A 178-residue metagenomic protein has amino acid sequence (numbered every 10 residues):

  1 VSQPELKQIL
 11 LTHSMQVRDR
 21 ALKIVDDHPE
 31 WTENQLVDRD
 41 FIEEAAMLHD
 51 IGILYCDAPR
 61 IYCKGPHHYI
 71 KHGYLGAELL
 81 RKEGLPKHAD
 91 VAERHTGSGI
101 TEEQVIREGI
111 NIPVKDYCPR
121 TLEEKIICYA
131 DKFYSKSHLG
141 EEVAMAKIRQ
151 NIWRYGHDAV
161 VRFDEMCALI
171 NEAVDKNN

Functional and structural regions predicted by a protein language model:
V1, D27, M145, N178: Active-site hotspot residues in diverse enzymes, especially metal/ion-binding acidic/histidine motifs
L6-I42, A77, K82, I106: Alpha-helical phosphate/pyrophosphate-handling elements in metalloenzyme active cores
M15, D19, P86, A168-N171: Generic structural signal for well-ordered, non-transmembrane alpha-helical segments in soluble/cytosolic regions
D26, S135-H138, D175: Charged/polar positions within long, soluble alpha-helices
V37-E141, M145-K147: Divalent metal-dependent catalytic cores for phosphoryl transfer on phosphate-bearing substrates
W153-N178: Charged phosphate-binding loop/patch that engages nucleotide di/tri-phosphates or the phosphate backbone of nucleic
